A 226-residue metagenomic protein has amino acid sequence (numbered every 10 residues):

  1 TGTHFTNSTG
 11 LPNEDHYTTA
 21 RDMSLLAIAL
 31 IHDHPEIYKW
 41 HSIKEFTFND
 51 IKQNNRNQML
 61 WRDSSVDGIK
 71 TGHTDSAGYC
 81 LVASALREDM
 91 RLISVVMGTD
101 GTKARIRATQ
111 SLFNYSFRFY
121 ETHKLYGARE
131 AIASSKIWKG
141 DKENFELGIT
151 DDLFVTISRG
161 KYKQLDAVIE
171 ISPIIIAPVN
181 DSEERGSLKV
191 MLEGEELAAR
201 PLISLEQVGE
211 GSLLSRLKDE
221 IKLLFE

Functional and structural regions predicted by a protein language model:
T1-T3: Active-site helix/loop module of the DD-peptidase/beta-lactamase fold, centered on the serine-lysine SxxK catalytic
F5-T6, G78: Residue-level detector of family-conserved "landmark" positions at structurally sensitive sites
N7-S8, S42: Short glycine/serine/threonine-enriched helix-capping/active-site loop that flanks the nucleotide-sugar donor pocket
S8-E14: Conserved short loop/turn motifs at secondary-structure junctions
E14-E226: Domain-terminus/edge residues, biased toward the C-terminal soluble/receptor-binding domains of extracytoplasmic
